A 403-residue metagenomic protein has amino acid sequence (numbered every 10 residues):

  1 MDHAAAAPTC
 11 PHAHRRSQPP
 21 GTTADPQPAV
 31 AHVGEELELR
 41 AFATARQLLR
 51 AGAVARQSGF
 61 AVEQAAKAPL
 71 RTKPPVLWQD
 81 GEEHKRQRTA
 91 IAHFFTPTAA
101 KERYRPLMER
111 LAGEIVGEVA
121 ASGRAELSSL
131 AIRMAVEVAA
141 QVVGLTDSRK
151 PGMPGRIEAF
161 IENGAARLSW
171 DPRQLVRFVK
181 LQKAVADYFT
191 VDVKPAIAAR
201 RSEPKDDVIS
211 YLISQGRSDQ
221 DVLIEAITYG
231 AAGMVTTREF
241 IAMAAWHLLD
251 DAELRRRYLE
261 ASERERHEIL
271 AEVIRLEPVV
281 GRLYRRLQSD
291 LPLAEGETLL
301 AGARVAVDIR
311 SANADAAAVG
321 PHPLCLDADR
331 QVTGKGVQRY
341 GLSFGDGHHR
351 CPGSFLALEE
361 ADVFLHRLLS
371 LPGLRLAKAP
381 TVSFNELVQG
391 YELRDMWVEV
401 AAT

Functional and structural regions predicted by a protein language model:
M1-T403: Cytochrome P450
